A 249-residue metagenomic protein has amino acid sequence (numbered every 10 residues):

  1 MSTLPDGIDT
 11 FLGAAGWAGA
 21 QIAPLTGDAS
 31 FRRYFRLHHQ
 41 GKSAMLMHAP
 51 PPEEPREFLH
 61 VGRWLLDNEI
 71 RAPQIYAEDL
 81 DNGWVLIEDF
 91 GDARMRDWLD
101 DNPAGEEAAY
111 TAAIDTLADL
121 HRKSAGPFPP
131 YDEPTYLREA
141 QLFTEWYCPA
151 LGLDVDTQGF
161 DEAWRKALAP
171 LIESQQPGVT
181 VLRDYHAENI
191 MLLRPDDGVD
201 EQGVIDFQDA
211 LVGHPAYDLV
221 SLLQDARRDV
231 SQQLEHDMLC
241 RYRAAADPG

Functional and structural regions predicted by a protein language model:
L4, I8, G13, A125-T135 (+3 more regions): An alpha-helical support segment within catalytic cores of ATP-dependent transferases
G7, E57, A112, T116 (+3 more regions): Charged catalytic carboxylate motif
L12-A20, N68-I70: Short secondary-structure junctions
W17-F35: ATP-binding glycine-rich phosphate-binding loop
G27, L80-N82, A210: Short glycine-enriched loops at secondary-structure junctions
F31-H38, L46, I75, L120 (+2 more regions): Active-site acidic catalytic loop and adjacent metal/ATP-binding pocket of ATP-dependent phosphoryl transfer enzymes
F35-Y136, L142, P149, L153: ATP-binding pocket architecture of kinase catalytic cores
Q141-A150, P215-G249: Active-site activation/catalytic loop segments of kinase-like enzymes and analogous catalytic loops in related
